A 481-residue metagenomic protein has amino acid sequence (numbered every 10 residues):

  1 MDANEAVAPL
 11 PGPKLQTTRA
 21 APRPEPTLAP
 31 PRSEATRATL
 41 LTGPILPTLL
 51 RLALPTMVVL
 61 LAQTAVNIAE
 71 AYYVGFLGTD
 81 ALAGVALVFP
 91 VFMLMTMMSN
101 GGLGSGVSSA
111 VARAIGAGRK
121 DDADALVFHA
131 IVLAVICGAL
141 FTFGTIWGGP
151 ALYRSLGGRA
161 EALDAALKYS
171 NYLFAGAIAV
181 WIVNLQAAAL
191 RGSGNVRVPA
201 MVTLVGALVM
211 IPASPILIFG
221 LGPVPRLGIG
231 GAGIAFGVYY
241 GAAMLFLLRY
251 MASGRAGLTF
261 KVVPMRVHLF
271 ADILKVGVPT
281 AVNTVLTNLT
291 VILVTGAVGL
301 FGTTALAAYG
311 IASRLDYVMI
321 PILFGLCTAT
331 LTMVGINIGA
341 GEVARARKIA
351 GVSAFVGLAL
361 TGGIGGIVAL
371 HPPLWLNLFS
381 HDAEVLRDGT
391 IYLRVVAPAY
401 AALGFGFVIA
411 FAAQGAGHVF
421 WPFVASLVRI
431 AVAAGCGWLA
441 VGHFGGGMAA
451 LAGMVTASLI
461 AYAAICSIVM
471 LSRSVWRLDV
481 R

Functional and structural regions predicted by a protein language model:
M1-A53, V111-I178, V209-I216, V224-V278 (+2 more regions): Short alpha-helical transmembrane segments in multi-pass integral membrane proteins
R51-E70, Y172, V183, G206 (+3 more regions): Transmembrane helical elements of multi-pass membrane transporters/channels
V58, A62, V66, M95 (+16 more regions): Residue-level hotspots within pore-lining transmembrane alpha-helices of multi-pass secondary transporters
L61-A83, Y153-A160, I216-L227, F260 (+4 more regions): Helix-terminus/linker motif at the lipid-water interface of multi-pass membrane proteins
I68-Y72, L94, F143, A151 (+10 more regions): Alpha-helical transmembrane segments of multipass membrane proteins
V74-M93, E161-A165, I229-G230, I234 (+7 more regions): Interfacial/gating helices of multi-pass transporter permease domains
L82-F143, V180-G194, V198-P199, A308-P372 (+1 more regions): Small-residue-rich hydrophobic transmembrane alpha-helices
G104, S108, L173-R191, P199-A207 (+5 more regions): Short runs within selected transmembrane alpha-helices of multi-pass transporters and secretion channels
